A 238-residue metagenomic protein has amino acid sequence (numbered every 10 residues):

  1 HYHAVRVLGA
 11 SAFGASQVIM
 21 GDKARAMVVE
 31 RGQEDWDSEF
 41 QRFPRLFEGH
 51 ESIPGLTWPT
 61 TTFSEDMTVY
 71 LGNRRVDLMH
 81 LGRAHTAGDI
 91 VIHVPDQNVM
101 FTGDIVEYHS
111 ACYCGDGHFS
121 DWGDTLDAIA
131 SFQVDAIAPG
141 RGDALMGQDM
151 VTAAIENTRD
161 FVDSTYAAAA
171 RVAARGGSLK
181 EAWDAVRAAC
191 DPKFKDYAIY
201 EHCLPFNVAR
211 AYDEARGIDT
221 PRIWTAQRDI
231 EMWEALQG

Functional and structural regions predicted by a protein language model:
H1-A15, G88-V91: Di-metal (Zn2+ and/or Mg2+/Mn2+) metal-binding site signature of metallo-dependent hydrolases with the MBL/beta-CASP
H1-H3, I19-K23, L81, M100-G103 (+1 more regions): Active-site neighborhood of phospho(di)ester-bond hydrolases with catalytic His/Asp-centered motifs
Y2-V7, A24-M27, V69, T86 (+2 more regions): Solvent-exposed loop/turn segments at secondary-structure junctions within structured extracellular/periplasmic domains
R25-L81, D96, L126, A130-Q133: Metallo-beta-lactamase
T68-Y70, R74-G88, R222-G238: Charge-patterned, long linear interaction tracts outside catalytic cores
R75-F132: Active-site-proximal loop/helix segments of hydrolase catalytic cores
D121-E181, A185: Divalent-metal (often Zn2+) His-rich catalytic cores of metallo-beta-lactamase-fold enzymes
A174-G238: C-terminal regulatory/interaction regions
